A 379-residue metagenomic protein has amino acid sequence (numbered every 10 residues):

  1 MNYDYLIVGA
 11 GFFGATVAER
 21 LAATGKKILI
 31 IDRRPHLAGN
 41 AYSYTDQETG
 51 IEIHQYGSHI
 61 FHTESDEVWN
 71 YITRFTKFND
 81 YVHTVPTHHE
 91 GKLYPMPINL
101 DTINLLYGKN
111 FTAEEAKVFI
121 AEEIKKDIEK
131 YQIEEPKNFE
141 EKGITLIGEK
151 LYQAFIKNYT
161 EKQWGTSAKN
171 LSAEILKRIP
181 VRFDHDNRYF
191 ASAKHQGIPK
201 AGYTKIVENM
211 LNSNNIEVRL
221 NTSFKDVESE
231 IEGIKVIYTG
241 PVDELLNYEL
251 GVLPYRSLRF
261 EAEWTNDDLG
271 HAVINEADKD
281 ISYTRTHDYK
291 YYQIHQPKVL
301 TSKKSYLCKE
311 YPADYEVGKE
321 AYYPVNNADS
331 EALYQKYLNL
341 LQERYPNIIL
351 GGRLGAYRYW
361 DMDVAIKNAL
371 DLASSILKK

Functional and structural regions predicted by a protein language model:
Y3-I30, A373: N-terminal Rossmann-like FAD-binding beta1-loop-alpha1 element of flavoenzymes
G9, V82, V218-T222: Short loop/edge segments at beta-strand edges and connector loops that shape dinucleotide/nucleotide cofactor-binding
F12-G14, P35-L37, T49, D101 (+6 more regions): Short, solvent-exposed loop/turn segments at secondary-structure junctions
A22-Q47: Glycine-rich FAD pyrophosphate-binding loop
E48-E123: Dinucleotide-binding Rossmann-like beta1-alpha1 core, especially the glycine-rich loop that anchors the ADP
E90-I234, L246: Active-site/ligand-binding neighborhood in enzyme catalytic cores
T222-L340: Mid-domain catalytic core of redox enzymes that form a hydrophobic substrate pocket/lid adjacent to a catalytic redox
E320-K379: C-terminal catalytic lobe of FAD-dependent flavoproteins
